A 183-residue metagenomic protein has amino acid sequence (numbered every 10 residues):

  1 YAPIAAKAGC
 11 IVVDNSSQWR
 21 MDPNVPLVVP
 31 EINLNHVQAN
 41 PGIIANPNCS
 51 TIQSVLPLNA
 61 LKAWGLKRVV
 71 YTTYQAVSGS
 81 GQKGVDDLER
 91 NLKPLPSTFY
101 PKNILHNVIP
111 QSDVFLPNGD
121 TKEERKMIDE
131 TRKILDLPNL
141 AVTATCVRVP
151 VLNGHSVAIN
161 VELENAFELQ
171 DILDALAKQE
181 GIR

Functional and structural regions predicted by a protein language model:
Y1-I104, L140-A141, L169, D174 (+1 more regions): N-terminal Rossmann-like NAD(P) cofactor-binding subdomain of oxidoreductases, focused on the glycine-rich
T73-R183: C-terminal substrate-binding/catalytic lobe of Rossmann-fold NAD(P)-dependent oxidoreductases
